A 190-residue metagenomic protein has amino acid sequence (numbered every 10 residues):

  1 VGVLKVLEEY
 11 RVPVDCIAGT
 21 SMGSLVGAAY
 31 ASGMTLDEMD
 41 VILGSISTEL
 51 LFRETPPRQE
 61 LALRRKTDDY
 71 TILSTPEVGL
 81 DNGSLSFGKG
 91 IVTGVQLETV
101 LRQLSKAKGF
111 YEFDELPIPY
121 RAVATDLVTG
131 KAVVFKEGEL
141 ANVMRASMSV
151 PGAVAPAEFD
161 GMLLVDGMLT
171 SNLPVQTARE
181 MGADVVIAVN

Functional and structural regions predicted by a protein language model:
V1-T20, A28-N190: Patatin-like phospholipase
